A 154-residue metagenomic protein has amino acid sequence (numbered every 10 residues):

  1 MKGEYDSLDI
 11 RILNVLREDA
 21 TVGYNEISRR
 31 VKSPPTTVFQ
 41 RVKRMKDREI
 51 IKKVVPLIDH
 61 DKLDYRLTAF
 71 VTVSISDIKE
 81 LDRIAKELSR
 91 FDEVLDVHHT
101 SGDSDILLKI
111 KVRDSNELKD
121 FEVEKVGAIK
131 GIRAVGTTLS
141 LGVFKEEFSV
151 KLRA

Functional and structural regions predicted by a protein language model:
M1-A154: A compositional/biophysical signature of low hydrophobicity enriched in polar/charged and small residues
